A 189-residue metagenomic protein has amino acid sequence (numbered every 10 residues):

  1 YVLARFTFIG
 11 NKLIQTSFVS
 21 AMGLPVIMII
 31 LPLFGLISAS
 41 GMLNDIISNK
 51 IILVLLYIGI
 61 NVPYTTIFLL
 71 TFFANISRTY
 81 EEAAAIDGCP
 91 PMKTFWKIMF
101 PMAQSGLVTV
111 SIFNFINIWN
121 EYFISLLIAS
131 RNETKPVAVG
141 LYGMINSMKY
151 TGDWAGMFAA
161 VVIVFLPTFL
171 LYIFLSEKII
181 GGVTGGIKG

Functional and structural regions predicted by a protein language model:
Y1-G189: A structural signal for multi-pass alpha-helical bundles of membrane permease subunits that mediate small-molecule
